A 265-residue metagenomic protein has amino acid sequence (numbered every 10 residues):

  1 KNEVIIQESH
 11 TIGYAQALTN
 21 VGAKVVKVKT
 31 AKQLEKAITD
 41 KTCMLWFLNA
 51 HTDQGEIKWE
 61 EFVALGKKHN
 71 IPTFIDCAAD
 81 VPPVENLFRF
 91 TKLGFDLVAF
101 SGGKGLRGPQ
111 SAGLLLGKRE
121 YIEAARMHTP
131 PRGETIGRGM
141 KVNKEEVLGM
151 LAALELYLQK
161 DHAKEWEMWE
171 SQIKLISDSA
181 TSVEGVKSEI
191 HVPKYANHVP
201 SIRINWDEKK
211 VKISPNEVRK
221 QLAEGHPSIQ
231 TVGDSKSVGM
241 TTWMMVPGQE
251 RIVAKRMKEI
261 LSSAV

Functional and structural regions predicted by a protein language model:
K1-K160, S177-T181: Conserved PLP-enzyme active-site core in the AAT-like
R132-G133, A223-I229, K258-V265: A common structural junction motif
L156-A163, V238-G239, W243: Glycine-rich phosphate/diphosphate-binding loops and the adjacent beta-loop-alpha structural elements that coordinate
L158-V192: Conserved PLP-dependent catalytic core of the aminotransferase class-I/II
T181-R256: Conserved C-terminal alpha-helix-loop-beta "cap" of PLP-dependent enzymes that closes/shapes the active-site mouth
